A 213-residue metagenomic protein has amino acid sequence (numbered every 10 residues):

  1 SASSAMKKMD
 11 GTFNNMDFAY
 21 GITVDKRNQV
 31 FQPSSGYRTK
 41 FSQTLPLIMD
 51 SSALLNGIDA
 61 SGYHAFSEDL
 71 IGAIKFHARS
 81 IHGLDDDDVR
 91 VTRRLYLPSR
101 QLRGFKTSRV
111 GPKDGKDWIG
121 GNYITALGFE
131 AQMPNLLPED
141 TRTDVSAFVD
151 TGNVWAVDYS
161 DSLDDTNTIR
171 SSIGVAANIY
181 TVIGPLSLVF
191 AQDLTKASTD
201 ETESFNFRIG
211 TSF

Functional and structural regions predicted by a protein language model:
S1-T143, A147-T151, W155-V157, S162 (+2 more regions): C-terminal outer-membrane beta-barrel translocator/porin domains of Gram-negative envelope proteins and their
D158-F213: C-terminal beta-signal and terminal closure region of outer-membrane beta-barrel proteins
